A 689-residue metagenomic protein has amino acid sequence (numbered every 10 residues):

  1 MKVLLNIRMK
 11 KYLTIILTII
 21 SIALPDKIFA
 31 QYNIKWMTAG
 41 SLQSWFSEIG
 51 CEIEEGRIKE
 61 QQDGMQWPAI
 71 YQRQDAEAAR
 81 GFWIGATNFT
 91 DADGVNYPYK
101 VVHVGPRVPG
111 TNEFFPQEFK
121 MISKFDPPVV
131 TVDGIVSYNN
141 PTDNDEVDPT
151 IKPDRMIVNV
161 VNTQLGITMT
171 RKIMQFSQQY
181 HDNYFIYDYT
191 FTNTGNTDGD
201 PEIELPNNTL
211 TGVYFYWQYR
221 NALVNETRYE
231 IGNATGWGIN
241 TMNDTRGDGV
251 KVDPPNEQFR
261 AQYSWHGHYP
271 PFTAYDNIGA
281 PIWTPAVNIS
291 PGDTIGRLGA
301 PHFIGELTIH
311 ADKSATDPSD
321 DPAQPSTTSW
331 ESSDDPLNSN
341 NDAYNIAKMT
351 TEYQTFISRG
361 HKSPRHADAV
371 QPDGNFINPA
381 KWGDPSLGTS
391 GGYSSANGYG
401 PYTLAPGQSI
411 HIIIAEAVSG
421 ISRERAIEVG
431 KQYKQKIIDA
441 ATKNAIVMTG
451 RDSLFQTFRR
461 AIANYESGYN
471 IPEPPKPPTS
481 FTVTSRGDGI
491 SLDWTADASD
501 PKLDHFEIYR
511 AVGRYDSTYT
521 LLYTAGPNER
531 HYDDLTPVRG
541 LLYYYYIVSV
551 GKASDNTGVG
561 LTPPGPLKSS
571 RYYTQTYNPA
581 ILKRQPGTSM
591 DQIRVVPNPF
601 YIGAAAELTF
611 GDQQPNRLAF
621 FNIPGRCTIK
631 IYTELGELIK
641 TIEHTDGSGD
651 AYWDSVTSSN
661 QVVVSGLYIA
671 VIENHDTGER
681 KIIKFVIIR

Functional and structural regions predicted by a protein language model:
A30-P472: A long-range scaffold signal marking pre-active-site subdomains of enzyme folds
T457-P501, D555-P599, G603-A605: Pro/Thr/Ser/Gly-rich low-complexity, intrinsically disordered linker/stalk tracts
F481-S485, R584-I623, E634-E637, S665 (+1 more regions): Surface-exposed, proline-anchored Ser/Thr-rich loop/turn motifs
D497-Y519, I623-K630: Solvent-exposed loop/turn segments flanking beta-strands in beta-repeat/beta-sandwich domains
D534, L638-V663, N674-E679: Glycine-centered tight-turn motifs at strand-turn-strand junctions
D534-T557: Beta-strand-rich modules
Y545-Y546, G666, A670: Hydrophobic beta-strand segments within extracellular beta-sandwich modules
I669-R689: C-terminal tail/sorting-segment detector
